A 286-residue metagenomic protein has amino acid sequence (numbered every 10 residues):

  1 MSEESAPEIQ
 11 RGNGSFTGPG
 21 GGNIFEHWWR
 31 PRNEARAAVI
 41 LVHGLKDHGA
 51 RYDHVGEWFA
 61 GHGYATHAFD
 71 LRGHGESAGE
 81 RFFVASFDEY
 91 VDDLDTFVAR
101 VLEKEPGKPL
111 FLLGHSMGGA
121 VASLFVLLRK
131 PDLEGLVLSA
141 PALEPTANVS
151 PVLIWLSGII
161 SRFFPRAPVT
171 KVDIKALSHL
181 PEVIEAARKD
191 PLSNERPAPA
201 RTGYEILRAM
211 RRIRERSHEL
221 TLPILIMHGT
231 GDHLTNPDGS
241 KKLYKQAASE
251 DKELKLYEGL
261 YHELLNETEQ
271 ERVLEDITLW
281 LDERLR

Functional and structural regions predicted by a protein language model:
S2-N33: N-terminal cap/lid segment of alpha/beta-hydrolase-fold proteins
L45-G49, G75-E105: Catalytic nucleophile-loop/oxyanion-hole region of alpha/beta-hydrolase and closely related hydrolase-like folds
G56-G79: Conserved alpha/beta-hydrolase
E105-H115: Alpha/beta-hydrolase fold nucleophile elbow
H115-A198: Alpha/beta-hydrolase-fold enzymes
L220, I226-H228, D232: Short beta-strand/loop motif that positions the catalytic acidic residue of the alpha/beta-hydrolase fold
L222, N236-K245: Short alpha-helix in the alpha/beta-hydrolase fold that links the catalytic acid
E253-R286: Catalytic active-site module of serine/aspartate enzymes centered on a nucleophile-bearing elbow/loop
